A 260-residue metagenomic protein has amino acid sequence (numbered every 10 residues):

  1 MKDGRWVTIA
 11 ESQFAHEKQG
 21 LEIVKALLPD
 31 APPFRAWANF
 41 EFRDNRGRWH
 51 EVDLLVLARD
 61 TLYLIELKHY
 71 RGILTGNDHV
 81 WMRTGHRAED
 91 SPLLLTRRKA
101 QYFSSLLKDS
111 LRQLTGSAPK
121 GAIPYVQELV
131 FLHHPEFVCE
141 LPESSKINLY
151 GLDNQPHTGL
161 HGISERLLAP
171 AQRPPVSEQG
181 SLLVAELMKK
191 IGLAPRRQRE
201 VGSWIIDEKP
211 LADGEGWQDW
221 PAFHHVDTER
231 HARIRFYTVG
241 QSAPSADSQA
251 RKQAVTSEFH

Functional and structural regions predicted by a protein language model:
M1-P210: Intrinsically disordered, low-complexity Ser/Thr/Pro/Gly-rich regulatory segments
E215-H260: ATP-binding glycine-rich loop module of kinase domains
